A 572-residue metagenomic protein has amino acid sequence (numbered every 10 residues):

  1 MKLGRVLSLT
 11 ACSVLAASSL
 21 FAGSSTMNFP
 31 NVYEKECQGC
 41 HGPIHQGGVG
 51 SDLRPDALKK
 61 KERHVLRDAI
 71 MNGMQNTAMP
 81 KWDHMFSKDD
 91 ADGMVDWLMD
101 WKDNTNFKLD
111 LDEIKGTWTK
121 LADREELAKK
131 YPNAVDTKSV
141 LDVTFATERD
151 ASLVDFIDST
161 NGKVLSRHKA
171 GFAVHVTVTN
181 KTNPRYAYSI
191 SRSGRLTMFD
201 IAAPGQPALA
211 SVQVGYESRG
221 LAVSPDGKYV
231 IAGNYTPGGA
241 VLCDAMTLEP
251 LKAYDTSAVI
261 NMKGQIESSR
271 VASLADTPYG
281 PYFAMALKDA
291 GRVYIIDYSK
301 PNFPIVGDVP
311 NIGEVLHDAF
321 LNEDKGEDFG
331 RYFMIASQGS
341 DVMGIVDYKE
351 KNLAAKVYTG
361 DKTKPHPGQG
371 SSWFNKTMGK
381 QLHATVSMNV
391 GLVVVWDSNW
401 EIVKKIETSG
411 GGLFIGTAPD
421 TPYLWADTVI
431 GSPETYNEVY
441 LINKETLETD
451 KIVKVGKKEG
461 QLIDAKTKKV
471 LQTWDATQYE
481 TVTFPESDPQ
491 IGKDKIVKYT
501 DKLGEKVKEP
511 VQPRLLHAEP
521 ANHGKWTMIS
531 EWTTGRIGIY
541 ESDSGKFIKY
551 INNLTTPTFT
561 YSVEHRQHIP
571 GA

Functional and structural regions predicted by a protein language model:
M1-L3, E217: Intrinsically disordered, low-complexity sequence elements enriched in Ser/Thr/Gly/Pro
L3-F21: Gram-negative bacterial Sec-dependent N-terminal signal peptides
A11, L20, E36-G39, L242: The N-terminal extracellular segments of secreted preproproteins, especially immediately downstream of signal
S19, G23-M27, P43, R67-N72 (+2 more regions): Predominantly soluble domains enriched in secretory-pathway, periplasmic, or organellar proteins
M27-K35: Local sequence-structure signature of Cys/Sec-based thiol-disulfide redox active-site neighborhoods
G39, I44-G48, R54-D103: Extracytoplasmic electron-transfer domains, predominantly the class I c-type cytochrome c fold
